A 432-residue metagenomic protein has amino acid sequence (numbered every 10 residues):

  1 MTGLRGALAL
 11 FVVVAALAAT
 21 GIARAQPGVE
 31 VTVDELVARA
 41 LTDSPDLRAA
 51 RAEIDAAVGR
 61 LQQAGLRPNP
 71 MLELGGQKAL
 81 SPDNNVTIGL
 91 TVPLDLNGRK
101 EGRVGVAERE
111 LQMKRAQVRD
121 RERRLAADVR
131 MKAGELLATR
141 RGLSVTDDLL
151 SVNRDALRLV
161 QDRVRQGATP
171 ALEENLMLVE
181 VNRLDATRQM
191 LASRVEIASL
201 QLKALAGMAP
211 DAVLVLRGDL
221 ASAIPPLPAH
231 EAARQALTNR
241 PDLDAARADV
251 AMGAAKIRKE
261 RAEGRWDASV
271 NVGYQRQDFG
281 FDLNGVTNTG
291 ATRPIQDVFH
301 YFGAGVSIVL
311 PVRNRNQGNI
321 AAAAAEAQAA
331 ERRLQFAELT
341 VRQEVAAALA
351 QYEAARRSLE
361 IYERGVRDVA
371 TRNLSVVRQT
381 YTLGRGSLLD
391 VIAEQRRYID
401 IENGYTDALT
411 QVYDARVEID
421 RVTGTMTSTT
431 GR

Functional and structural regions predicted by a protein language model:
T2-G3, R121-L237, Q351, A355 (+1 more regions): Periplasmic alpha-helical coiled-coil/stalk elements that build and connect Gram-negative outer-membrane
A7-A19: Bacterial N-terminal signal peptides
L10, R24-A25, G404-R432: Acidic, low-complexity, intrinsically disordered peripheral segments
Q26-E30, R67-E108, L216-P226, R258 (+2 more regions): Small/polar, glycine/serine/threonine/aspartate-rich low-complexity segments that form flexible
E35-L41, T169, E173-E174, L178-E180 (+4 more regions): Amphipathic alpha-helical coiled-coil scaffold segments and their short linker/junction regions
A38-R48, D55-N69, I88-G105, R115-R123 (+8 more regions): A glycine-/polar-enriched beta->alpha junction
A49-L61, R121, L125-T146, D155-L157 (+5 more regions): Amphipathic alpha-helical coiled-coil segments
G105-E108, A171-V179, L388-R396: Short, charged, amphipathic alpha-helical segments
